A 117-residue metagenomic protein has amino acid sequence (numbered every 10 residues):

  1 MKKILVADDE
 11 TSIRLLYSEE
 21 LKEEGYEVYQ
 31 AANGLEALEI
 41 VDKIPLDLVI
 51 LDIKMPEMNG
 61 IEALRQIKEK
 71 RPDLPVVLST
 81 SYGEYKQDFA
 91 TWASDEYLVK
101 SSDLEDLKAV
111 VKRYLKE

Functional and structural regions predicted by a protein language model:
A7-D8, A31, V49: Conserved sequence signature across two-component system core domains
L15-E23: Charged docking surfaces used in two-component/phosphorelay signaling
G25-A32, I40: Short hydrophobic/Thr-rich beta-strand motif most characteristic of the beta2 strand and flanking loop of CheY-like
N33-E36, N59-E62: Acidic catalytic/metal-coordinating carboxylates
D52: Active-site residues of response regulator receiver
M55: Receiver (REC) domain active-site loop signature in two-component systems and cognate sites in sensor histidine kinases
E62, Y82-K100, E105-A109: Alpha4 helix (beta4-alpha4-beta5 surface) of REC/receiver domains from two-component response regulators
V77-S79: Hydrophobic/aromatic residues positioned on beta-strands within the core alpha/beta folds
